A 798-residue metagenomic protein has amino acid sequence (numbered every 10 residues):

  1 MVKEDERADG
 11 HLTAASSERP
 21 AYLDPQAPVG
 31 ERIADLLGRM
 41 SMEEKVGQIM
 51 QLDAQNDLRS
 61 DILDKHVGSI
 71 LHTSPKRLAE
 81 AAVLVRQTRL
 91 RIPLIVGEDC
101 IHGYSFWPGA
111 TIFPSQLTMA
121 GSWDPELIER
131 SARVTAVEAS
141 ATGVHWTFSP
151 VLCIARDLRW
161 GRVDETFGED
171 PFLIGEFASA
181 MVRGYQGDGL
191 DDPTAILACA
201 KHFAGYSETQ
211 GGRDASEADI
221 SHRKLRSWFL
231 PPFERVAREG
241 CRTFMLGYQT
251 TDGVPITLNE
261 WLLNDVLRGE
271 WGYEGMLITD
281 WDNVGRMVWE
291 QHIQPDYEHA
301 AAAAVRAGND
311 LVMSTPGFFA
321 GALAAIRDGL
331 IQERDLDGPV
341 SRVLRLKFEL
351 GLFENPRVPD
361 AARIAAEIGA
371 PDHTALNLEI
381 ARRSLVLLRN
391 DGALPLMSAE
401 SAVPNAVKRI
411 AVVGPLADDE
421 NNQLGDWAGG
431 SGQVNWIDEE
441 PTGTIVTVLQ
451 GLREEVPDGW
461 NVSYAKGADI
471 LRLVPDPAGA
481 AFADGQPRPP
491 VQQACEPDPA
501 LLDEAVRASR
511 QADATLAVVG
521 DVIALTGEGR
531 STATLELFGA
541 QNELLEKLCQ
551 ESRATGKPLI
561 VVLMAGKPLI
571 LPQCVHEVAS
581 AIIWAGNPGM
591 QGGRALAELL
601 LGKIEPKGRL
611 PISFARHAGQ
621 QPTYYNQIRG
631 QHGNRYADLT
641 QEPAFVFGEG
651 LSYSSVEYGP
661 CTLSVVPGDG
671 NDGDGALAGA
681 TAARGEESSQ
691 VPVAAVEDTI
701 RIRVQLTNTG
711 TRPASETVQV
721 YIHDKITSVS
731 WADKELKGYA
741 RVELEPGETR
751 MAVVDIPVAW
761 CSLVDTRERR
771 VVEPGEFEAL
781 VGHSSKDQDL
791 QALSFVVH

Functional and structural regions predicted by a protein language model:
M1-D669, R684-E687, P692-D765, E773-D787 (+1 more regions): Glycoside hydrolase catalytic-domain context in secreted enzymes
D669-A678: Intrinsically disordered, low-complexity regions enriched in glycine and serine
